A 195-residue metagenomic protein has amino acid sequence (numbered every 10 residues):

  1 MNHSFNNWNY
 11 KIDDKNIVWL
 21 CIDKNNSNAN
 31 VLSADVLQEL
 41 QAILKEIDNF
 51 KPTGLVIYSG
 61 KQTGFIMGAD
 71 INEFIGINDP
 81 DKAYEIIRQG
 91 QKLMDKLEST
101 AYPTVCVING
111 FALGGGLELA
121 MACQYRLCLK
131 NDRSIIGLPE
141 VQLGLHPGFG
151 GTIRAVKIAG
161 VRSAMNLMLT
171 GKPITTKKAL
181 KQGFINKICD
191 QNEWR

Functional and structural regions predicted by a protein language model:
M1-V18, D23, L169-R195: Amphipathic alpha-helical segments at domain termini/boundaries
K15-K24, L37-D81, K92-N109, L129-S134: A structural preference for short, pocket-lining loop segments at secondary-structure junctions
G68, Y84, Q91, G114 (+1 more regions): Glycine-rich phosphate-binding loop at the start of an alpha helix
D79, G160, D190-Q191: Helix-capping/helix-break motifs at membrane-protein junctions, especially on the cytosolic side just before or after
C106-L113, L167-P173: Glycine-rich beta-to-alpha transition loops that act as phosphate-gripper elements at the mouths of alpha/beta enzyme
L113-L167, Q182: CoA-thioester-processing core
